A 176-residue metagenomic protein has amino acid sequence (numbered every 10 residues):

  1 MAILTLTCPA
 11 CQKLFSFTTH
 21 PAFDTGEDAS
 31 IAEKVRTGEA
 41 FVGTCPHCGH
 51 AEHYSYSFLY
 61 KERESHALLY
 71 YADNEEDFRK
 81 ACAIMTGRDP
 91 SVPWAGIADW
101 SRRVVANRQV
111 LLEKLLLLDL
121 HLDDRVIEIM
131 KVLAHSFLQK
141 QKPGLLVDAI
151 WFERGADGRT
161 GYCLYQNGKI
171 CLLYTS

Functional and structural regions predicted by a protein language model:
M1-A72: N-terminal cysteine/histidine-rich coordination modules
T5, V147-R154: Short amphipathic beta-strand and strand-loop transition segments with alternating hydrophobic
T44-V126: Domain-exit/linker segments immediately C-terminal to small folded modules
V126-I127, V132: Short Lys/Arg-enriched alpha/beta "domain-start" segment
H135-P143, I150: Long, low-hydrophobicity ectodomains and other hydrophilic envelope-associated domains
Y162-Y165: Extended, well-ordered protein cores
Y174-T175: Conserved small/polar residues in nucleotide/adenosyl-binding loops
